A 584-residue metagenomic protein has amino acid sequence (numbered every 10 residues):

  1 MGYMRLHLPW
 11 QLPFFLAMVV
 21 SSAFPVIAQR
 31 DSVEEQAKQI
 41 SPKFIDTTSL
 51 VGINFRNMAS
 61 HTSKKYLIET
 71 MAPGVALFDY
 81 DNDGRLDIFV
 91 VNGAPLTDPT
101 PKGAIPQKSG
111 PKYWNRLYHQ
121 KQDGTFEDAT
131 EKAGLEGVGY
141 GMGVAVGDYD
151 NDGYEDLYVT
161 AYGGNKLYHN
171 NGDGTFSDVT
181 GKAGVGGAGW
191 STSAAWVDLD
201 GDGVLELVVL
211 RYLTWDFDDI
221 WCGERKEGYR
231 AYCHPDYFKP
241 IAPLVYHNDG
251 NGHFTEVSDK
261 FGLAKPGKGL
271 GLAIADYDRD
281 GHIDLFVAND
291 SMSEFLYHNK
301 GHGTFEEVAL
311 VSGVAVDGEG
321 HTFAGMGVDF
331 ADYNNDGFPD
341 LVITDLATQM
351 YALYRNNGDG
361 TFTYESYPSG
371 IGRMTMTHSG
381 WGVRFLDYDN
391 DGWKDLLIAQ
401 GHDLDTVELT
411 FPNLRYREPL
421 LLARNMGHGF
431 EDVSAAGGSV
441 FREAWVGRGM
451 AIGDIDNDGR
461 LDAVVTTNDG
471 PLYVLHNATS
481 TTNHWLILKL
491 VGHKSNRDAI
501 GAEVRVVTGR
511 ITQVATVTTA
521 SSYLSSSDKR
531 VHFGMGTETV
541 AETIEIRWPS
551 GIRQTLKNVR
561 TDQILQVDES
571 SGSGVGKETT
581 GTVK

Functional and structural regions predicted by a protein language model:
Q11-A23: Bacterial N-terminal signal peptides
R30, I40, V51, H61 (+3 more regions): Gly/Ser/Thr/Pro-enriched helix-cap/hinge segments flanking short amphipathic alpha-helices
F44, I88-N92, D152-A161, L207-R211 (+8 more regions): Hydrophobic beta-strand segments that make up the repeating blades of beta-propeller and related beta-repeat
F44-T47, T125-L135, T175-V185, G252-L263 (+3 more regions): Blade-edge beta-strand/turn elements of extracellular beta-propeller and related beta-sheet repeat scaffolds
I53-G74, P111, A133-A145, G184-A195 (+8 more regions): Repeat-based blade/solenoid architectures
A72-N82, H119, Y140-Y154, K166-H169 (+10 more regions): Beta-propeller blade termini
V91-G110, R211-F238, I398-Y416: Short, conserved, GDST-rich strand-edge loop motifs in beta-rich repeat architectures
Y113-Q120, I241-D249, H298, R355 (+1 more regions): Beta-propeller blade signature
